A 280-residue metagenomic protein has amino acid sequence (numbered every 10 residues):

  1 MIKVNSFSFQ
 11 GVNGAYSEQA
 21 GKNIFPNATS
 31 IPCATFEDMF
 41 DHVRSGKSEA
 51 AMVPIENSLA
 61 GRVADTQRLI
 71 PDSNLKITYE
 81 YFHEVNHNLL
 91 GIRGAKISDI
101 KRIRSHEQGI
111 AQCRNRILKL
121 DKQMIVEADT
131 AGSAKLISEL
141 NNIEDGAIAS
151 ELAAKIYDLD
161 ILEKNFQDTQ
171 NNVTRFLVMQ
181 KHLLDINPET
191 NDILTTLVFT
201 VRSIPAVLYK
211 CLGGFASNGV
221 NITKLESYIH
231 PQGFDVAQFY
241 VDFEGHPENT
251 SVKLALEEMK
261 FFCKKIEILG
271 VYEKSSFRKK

Functional and structural regions predicted by a protein language model:
M1-K280: Domain-level signature for soluble enzymes in the chorismate/prephenate branch of the shikimate pathway
